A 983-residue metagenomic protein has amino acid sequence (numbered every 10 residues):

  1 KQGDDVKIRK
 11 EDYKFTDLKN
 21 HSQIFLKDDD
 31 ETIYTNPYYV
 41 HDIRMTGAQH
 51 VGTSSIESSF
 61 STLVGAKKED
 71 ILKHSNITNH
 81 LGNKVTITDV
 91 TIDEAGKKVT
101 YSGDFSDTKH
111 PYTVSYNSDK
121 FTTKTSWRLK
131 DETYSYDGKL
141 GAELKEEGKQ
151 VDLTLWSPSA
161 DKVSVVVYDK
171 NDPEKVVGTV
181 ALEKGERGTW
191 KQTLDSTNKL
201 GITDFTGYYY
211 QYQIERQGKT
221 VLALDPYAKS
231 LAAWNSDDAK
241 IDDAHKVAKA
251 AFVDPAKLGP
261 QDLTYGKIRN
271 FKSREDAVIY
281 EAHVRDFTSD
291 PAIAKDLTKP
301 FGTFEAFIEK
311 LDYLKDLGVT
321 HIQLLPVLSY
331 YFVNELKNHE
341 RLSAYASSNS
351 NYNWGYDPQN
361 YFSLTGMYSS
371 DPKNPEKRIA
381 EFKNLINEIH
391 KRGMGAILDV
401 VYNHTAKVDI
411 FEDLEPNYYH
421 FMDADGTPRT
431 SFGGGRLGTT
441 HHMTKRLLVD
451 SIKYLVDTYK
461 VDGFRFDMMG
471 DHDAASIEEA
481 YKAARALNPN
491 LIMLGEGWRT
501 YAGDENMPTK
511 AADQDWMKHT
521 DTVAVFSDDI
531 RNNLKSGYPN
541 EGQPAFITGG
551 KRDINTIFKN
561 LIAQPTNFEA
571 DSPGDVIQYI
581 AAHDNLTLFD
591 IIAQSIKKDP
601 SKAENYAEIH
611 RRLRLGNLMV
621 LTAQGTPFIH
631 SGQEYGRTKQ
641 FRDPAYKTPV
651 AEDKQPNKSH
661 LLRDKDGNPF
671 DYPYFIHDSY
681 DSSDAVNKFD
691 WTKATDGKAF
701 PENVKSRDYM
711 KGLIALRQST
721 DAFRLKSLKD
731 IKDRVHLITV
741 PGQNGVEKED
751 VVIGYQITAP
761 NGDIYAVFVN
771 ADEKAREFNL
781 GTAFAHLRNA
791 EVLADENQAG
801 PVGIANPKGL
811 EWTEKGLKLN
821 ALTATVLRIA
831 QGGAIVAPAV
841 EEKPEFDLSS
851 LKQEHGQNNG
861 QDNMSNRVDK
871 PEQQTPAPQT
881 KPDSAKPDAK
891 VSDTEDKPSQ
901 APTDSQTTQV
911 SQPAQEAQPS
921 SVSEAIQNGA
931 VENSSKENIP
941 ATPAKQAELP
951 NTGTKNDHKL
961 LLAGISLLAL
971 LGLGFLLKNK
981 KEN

Functional and structural regions predicted by a protein language model:
G3-G47, S106-Q150, T189, T193-I279 (+2 more regions): The feature marks proteins involved in alpha-glucan
R9-F15, H21-F25, D30-N36, P807-P838: C-terminal beta-strand-rich structural cap/linker in extracellular carbohydrate-active enzymes
S59-D89, D161-T179: Short, surface-exposed alpha-helix to beta-strand junction/turn motifs within ectodomains of secreted and cell-envelope
V180-K184, Y356, D457-G463, M468-A570 (+2 more regions): Active-site-proximal helices and loops of the catalytic beta/alpha 8
S230, H283-E305, E309-Y459, S476-N488 (+1 more regions): Substrate-binding/active-site clefts of carbohydrate-active enzymes
P573-R788: Loop/helix patches that line or flank the sugar-binding groove of alpha-linked glycan CAZymes
I835-A963, E982-N983: Intrinsically disordered, low-complexity repeat and linker tracts
L971-N983: C-terminal membrane-anchoring or membrane-association module
